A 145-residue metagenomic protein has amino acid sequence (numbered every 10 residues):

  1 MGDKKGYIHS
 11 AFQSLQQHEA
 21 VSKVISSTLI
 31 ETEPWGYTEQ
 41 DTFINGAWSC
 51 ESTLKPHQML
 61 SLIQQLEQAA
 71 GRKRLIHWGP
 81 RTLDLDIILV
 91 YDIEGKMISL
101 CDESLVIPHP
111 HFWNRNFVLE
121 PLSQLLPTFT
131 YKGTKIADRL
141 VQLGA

Functional and structural regions predicted by a protein language model:
M1, S52-L54: A generic structural motif
M1-I8, E39-A47, K73-R74: Short low-complexity stretches enriched in small and charged residues
M1-V21, S26-E31: N-terminal beta1-alpha1 ligand-phosphate binding loop
Q13-L15, S49, D84, T134: Alpha-helix termini
I25-E51: Short, charge-patterned binding micro-sites
W35-F43, L54-L60, Q64-A145: Flexible, gly/pro- and Lys/Arg-enriched active-site loops
